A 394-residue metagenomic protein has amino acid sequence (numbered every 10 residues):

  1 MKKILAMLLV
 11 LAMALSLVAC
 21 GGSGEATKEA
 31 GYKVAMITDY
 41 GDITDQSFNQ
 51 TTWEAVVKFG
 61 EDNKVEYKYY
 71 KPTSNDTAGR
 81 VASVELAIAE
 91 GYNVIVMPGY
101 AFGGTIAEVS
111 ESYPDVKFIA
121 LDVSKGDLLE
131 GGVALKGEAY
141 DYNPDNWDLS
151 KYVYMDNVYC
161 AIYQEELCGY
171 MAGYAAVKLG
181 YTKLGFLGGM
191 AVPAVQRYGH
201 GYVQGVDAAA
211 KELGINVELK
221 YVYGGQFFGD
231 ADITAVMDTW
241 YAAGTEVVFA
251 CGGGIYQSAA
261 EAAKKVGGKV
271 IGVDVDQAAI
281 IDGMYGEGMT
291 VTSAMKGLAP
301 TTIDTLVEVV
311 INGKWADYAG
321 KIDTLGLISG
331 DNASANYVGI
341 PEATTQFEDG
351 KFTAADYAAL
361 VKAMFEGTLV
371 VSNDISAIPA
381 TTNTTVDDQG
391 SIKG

Functional and structural regions predicted by a protein language model:
M1-Y32, Q389-G394: Short, low-complexity disordered leader/linker segments with a strong preference for bacterial N-terminal type II
A26-G394: A residue-level marker of the well-folded mature domains of exported/periplasmic proteins
